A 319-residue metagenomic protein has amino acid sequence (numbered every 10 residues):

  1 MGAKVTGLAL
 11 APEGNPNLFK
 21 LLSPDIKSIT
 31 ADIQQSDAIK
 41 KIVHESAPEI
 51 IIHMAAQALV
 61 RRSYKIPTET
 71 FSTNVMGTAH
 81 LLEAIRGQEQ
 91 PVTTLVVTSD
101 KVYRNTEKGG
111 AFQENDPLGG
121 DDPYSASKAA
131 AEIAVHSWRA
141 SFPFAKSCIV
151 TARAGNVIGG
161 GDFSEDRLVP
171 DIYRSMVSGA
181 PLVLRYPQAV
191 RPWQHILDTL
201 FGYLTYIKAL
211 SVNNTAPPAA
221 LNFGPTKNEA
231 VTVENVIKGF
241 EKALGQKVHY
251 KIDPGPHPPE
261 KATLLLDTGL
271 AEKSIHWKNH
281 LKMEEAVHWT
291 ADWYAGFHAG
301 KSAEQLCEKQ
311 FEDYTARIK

Functional and structural regions predicted by a protein language model:
M1-A154: N-terminal Rossmann-like NAD(P)+-binding domain of SDR-like oxidoreductases, especially those catalyzing
M1-L8, M176-K319: C-terminal substrate-binding subdomain of Rossmann-fold SDR/epimerase-dehydratase oxidoreductases
A11-N15, S46-P48, R86-T93, F142-K146 (+4 more regions): Short, charged helix-to-loop "capping" segments that act as catalytic/coupling loops
L22, A31, Q35, G161-E165 (+3 more regions): Residue-level signature of the cytosolic catalytic core of signaling kinases
P24, I66-P67, G119-G120, N156-I158 (+3 more regions): A short, structure-level motif marking secondary-structure boundaries and short turns
A38, E69, M76, L168 (+3 more regions): Residue-level recognition of oxygen-bearing side chains
K40, E83, P170, K238 (+1 more regions): Active-site phosphate/pyrophosphate- and oxyanion-stabilizing loops and adjacent acidic/basic residues in soluble
T106-A111, N115, P123, A129 (+3 more regions): NAD(P)-dependent short-chain dehydrogenase/reductase
